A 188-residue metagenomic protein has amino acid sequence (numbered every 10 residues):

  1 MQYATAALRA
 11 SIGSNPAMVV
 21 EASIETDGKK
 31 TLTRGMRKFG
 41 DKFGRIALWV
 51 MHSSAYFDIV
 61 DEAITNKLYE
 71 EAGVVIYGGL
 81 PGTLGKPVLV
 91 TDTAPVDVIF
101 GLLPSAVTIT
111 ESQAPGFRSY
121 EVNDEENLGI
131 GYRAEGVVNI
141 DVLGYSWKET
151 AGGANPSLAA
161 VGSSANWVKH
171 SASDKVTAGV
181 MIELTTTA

Functional and structural regions predicted by a protein language model:
M1-P16, F39-M51, E121-G144: Long, contiguous amphipathic alpha-helices that act as assembly "spine/axial" helices in icosahedral shell and virion
A6-P87: Extended, solvent-exposed, turn-rich assembly/linker loops in the middle of proteins
S23-D27, E62-A188: Sequence/fold signature of self-assembling virion shell proteins
